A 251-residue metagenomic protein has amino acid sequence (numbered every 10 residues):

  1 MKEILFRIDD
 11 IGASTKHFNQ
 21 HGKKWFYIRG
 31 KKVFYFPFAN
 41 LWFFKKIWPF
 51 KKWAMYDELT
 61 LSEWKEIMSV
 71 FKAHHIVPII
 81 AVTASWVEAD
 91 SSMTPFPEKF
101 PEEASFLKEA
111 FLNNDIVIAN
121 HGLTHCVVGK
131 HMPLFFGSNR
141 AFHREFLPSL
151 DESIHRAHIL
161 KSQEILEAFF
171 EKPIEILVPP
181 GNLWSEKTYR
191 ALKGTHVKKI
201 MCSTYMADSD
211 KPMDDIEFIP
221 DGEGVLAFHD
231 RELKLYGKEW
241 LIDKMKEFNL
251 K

Functional and structural regions predicted by a protein language model:
M1-I176, L183-L226, L233-K251: Catalytic alpha-helical scaffold of carbohydrate-active enzymes acting on polysaccharides/glycoconjugates
